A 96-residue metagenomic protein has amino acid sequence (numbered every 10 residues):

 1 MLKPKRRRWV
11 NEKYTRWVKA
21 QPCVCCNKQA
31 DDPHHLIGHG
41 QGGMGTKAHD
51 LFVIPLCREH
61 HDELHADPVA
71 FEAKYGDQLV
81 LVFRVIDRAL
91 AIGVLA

Functional and structural regions predicted by a protein language model:
M1-K13, V94-A96: Arg/Lys-rich, low-complexity, intrinsically disordered N-terminal tails that contact nucleic acids
R8-T15, Q41-K47: Short, intrinsically disordered, charge-biased short linear motifs at domain edges
W9-H34: Short cysteine-rich loop/turn motifs with clustered Cys
A20, L51-I54: Residues immediately within or flanking Cys/His clusters that coordinate Zn2+ in small zinc-binding modules
C26-N27, R58-H61: Cys/His-coordinated zinc-binding microdomains
A30-M44: Short recognition patches in nucleic-acid-associated and regulatory proteins
D32, C57-R58: Intrinsic low-complexity/disordered segments
G43-F52, D62-A96: Polybasic, low-complexity binding patches
